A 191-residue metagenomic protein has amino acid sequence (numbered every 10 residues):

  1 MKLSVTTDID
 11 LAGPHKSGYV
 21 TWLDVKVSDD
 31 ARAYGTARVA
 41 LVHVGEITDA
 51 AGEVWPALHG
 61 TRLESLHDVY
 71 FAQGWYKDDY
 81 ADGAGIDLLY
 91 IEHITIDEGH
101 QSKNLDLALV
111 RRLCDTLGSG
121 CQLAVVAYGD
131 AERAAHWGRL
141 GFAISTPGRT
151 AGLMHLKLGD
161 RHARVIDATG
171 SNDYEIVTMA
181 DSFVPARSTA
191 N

Functional and structural regions predicted by a protein language model:
M1-Q101, D115-N191: Non-catalytic substrate-recognition and accessory regions of acyl/acetyltransferase enzymes
S102-L113: Glycine-rich acyl-CoA binding loop
